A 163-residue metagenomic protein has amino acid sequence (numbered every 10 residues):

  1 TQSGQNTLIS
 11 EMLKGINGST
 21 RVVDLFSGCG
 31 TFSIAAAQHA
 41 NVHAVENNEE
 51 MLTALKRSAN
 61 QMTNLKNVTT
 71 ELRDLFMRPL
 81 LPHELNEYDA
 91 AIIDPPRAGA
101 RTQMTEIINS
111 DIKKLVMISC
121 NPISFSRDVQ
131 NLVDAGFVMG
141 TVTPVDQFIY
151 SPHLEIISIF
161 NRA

Functional and structural regions predicted by a protein language model:
T1-A163: Rossmann-like S-adenosyl-L-methionine
